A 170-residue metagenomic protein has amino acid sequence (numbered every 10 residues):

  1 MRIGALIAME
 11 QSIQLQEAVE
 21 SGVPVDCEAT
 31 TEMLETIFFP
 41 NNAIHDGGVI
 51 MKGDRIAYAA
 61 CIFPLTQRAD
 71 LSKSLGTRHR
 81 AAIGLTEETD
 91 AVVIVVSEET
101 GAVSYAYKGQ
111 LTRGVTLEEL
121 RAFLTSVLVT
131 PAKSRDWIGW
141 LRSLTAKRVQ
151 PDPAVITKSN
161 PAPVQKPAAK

Functional and structural regions predicted by a protein language model:
M1-K170: Divalent-cation
